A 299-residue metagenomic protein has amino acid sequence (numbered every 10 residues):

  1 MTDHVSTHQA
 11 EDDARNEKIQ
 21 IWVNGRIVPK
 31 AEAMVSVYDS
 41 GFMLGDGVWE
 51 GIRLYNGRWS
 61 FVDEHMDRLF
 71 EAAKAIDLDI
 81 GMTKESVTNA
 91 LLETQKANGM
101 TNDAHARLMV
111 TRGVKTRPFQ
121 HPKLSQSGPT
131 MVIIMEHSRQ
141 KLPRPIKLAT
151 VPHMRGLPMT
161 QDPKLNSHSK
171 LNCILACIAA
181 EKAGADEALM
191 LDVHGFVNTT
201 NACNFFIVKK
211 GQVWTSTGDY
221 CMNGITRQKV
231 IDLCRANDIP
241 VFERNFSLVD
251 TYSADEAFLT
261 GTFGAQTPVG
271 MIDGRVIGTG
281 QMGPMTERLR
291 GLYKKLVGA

Functional and structural regions predicted by a protein language model:
M1-L189, V193-F196, M222, I231-A299: Conserved alpha/beta cores of soluble small-molecule-handling proteins
L189, F196-G218, N223: Glycine- and Gly-Pro-enriched alpha-helical subdomains that act as flexible, kink-prone "lid/hinge" or packing modules
T226-Q228: Secondary-structure junction motif
